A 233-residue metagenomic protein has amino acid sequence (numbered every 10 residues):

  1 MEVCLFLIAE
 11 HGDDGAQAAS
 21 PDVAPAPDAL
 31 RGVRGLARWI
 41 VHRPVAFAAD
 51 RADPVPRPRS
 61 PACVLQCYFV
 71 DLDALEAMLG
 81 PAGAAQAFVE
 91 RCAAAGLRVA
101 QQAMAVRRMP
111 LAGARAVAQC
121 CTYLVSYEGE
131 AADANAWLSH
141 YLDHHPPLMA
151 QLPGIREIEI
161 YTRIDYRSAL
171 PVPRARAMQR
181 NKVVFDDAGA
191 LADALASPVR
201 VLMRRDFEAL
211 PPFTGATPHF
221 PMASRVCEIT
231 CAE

Functional and structural regions predicted by a protein language model:
M1-E233: Macromolecular interaction modules
